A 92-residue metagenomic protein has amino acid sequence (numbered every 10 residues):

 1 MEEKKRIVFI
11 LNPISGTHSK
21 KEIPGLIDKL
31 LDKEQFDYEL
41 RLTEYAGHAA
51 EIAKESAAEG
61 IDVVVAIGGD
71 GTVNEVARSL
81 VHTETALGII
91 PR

Functional and structural regions predicted by a protein language model:
E2-R92: Small-residue-rich beta-alpha loop regions that form the catalytic core of phosphotransfer and lipid-active enzymes
